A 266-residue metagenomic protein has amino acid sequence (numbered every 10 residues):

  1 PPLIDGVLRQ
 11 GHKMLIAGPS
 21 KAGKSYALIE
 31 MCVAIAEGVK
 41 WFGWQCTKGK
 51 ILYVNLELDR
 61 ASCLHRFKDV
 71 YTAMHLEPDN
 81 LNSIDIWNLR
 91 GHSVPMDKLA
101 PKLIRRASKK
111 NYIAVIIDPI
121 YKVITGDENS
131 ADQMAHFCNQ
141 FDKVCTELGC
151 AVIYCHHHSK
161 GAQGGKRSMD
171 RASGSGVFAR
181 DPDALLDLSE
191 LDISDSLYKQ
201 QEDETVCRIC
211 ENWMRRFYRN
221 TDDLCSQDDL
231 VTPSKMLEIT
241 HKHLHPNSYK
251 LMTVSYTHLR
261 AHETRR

Functional and structural regions predicted by a protein language model:
P1-V7: Pre-Walker A adenine-sensing motif
I4, K40, C46-H136, K143 (+5 more regions): Conserved inter-motif catalytic segment of the P-loop NTP-binding fold
G11-K13, G49: Pre-Walker A (Motif I) flank of P-loop NTPase domains
L15-I16, K21, S25-Y26, A114 (+1 more regions): Phosphate-binding/switch region of NTP-binding enzymes
L28-C32: Motif I (Walker A/P-loop) of helicase-class P-loop NTPases
A36: Gly/Ala-rich phosphate-binding loop of Rossmann-like dinucleotide-binding domains, activating on the conserved
R219, R265-R266: Basic polycationic patches enriched in arginine
T257-T264: Conserved small/polar residues in nucleotide/adenosyl-binding loops
